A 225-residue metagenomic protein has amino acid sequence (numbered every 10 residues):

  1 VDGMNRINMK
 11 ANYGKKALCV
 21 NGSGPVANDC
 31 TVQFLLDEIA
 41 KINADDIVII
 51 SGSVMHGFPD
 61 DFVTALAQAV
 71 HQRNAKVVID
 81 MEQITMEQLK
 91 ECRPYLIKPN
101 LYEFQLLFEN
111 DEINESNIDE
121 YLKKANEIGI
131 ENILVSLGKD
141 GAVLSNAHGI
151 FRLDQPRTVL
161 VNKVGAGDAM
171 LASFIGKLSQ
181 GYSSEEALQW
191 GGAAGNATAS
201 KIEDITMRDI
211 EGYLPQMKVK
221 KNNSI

Functional and structural regions predicted by a protein language model:
V1-D46, Y213-I225: Conserved N-terminal subdomain of the carbohydrate kinase-like
N12, V143-A147, L153: Short beta-strand-to-turn element immediately C-terminal to the catalytic PLP-Schiff-base lysine in fold type I
L18-N21, Q105-F108, T206: A short acidic, helix-capping loop that chelates divalent metal ions and anchors anionic groups
C19-N21, D45-S53, D80, K98-L101: Short beta-strands and strand-loop turn motifs
A27-V70, K76: Hydrophobic alpha-helical segments and helix pairs
I50-V54, L137-K139, A166: Glycine-rich beta-strand-to-loop/alpha-helix junction loops that act as flexible
D60-H148: Conserved phosphate/ATP/ADP-binding segment of small-molecule kinases
I128, N132, Q155-M217: Conserved post-catalytic alpha-helical subdomain immediately downstream of the catalytic base and nucleotide-binding
